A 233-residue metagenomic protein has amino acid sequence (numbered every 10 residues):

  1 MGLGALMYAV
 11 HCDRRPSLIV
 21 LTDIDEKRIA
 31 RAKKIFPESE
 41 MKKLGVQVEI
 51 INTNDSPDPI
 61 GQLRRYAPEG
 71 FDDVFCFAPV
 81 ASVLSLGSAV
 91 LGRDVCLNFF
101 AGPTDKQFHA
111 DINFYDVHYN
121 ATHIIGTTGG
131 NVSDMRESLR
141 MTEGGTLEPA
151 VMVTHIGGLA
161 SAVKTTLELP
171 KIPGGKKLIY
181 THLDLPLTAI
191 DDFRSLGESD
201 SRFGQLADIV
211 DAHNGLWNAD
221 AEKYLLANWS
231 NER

Functional and structural regions predicted by a protein language model:
M1-T53: Mid-domain Rossmann-like dinucleotide-binding core that forms the NAD(H)/NADP(H) cofactor-binding site
C12, A89-R93, F100: Conserved helix-to-beta-strand junction in the class I
S17, V95-C96: Glycine-centered, small-residue-biased loops immediately flanking beta-strands in adenine/cofactor-binding cores
I19, F71-A78: Periplasmic-binding protein-like
D25, V48, D55-S56, A101-K106 (+1 more regions): Short, acidic/turn-prone active-site loops that include or flank metal/cofactor- and phosphate-binding residues
E26-A32, K106-H109, P186-T188: Short, charged/polar "capping" segments at the starts of alpha-helices and the immediately preceding loops
K34-K43, N54-R65, E69-G70, S82-A89 (+2 more regions): C-terminal hydrophobic helical "lid"/dimerization subdomain of Rossmann-like NAD(P)H-dependent oxidoreductases
A81-A89, A101-A121, S133-S138: Rossmann-fold NAD(P)-binding glycine/threonine-rich loop
